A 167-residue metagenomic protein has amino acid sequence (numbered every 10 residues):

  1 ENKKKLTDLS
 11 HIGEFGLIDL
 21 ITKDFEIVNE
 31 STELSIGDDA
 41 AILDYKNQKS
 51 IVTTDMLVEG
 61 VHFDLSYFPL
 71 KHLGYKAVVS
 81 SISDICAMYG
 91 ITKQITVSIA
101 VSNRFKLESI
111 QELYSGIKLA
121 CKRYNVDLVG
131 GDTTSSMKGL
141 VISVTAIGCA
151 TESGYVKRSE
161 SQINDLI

Functional and structural regions predicted by a protein language model:
E1-P69, M88, V97, S115-G116 (+2 more regions): Extreme N-terminal cap/leader segments of soluble proteins
F15, Y75-K76, K138: Alpha-helical membrane and juxtamembrane elements of multi-pass inner-membrane transport and channel proteins
T32-L34, L65-I82, R104-S115, S153: Glycine-rich anion/phosphate-binding loops
G37-D38, S81, T92: Short Gly/Ser/Thr- and Asp/Glu-enriched loop/turn motifs at secondary-structure junctions
A41-L43, I82-D84, S161: Short amphipathic alpha-helices and their capping/turn segments at secondary-structure boundaries
D44, L57, T92-I167: Glycine-rich anion-binding loops of enzyme active sites
A77-M88, Y124: A short, N-terminal amphipathic alpha-helix
